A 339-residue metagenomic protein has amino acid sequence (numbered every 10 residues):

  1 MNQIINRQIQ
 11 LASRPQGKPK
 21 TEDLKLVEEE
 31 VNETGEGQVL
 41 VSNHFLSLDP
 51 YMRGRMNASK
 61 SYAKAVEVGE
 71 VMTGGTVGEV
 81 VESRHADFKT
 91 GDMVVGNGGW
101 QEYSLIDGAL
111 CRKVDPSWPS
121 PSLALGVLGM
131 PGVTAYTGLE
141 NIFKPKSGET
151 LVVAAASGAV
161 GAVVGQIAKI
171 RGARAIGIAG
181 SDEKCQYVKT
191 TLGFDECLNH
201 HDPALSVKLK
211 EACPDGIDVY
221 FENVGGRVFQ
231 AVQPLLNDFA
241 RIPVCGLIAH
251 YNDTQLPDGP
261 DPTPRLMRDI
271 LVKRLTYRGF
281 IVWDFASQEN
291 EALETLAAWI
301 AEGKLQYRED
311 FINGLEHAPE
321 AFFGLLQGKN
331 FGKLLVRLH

Functional and structural regions predicted by a protein language model:
N2-I4, W283-H339: C-terminal hydrophobic helical "lid"/dimerization subdomain of Rossmann-like NAD(P)H-dependent oxidoreductases
E30-L48, M56-W100: Glycine-rich beta-strand-centered segment in the early N-terminal region that forms part of a ligand/cofactor-binding
D87-F88, P145, L236: Short, well-ordered loop/turn sites that connect or cap secondary structure elements
N97-L110, Q288: A structural motif shared across PLP-dependent enzymes of the aminotransferase-like
Q101-E102, G180-Y187, P262-M267: Short, glycine/polar-rich helix-capping loops at beta-to-alpha or helix-loop-helix junctions that flank or form
L125-P203: Mid-domain Rossmann-like dinucleotide-binding core that forms the NAD(H)/NADP(H) cofactor-binding site
A204-P214: Short amphipathic alpha-helix with an adjacent loop that forms part of the alpha/beta core around
R227-L305, H339: Glycine-rich phosphate-binding loop and adjacent beta-alpha segment of Rossmann(oid) nucleotide-cofactor-binding
